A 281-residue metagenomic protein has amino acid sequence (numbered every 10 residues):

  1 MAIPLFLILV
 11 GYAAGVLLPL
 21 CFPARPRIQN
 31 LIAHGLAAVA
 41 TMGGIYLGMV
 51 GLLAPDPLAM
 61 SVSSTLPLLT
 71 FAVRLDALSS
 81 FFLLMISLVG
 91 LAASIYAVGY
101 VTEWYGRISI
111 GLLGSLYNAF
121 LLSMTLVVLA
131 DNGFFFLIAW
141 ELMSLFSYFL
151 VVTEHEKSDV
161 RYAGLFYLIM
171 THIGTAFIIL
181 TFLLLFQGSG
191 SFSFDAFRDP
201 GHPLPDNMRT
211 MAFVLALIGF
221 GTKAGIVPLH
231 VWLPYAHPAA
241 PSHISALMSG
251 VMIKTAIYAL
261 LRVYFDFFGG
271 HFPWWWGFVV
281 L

Functional and structural regions predicted by a protein language model:
M1-G11, A77-L88, G133-F146, N207-T222 (+1 more regions): Structural signature of hydrophobic alpha-helical transmembrane segments
M1-P4, V16-S115, G188-D199: Transmembrane helix-loop-helix hairpins at membrane boundaries of multipass inner-membrane proteins
V16-L20, M124-L126, F149, V263 (+1 more regions): Alpha-helical transmembrane segments of multipass membrane proteins
V16-P26, A92-Y105, F149-D159, A224-P238: C-terminal ends of transmembrane helices
Q29-V39, R107-N118, A163-G174, P238-S249: Cytoplasmic-side transmembrane-helix entry/capping segments in multi-pass membrane proteins
G99, S109-L112, A163, M211 (+1 more regions): Short helix-boundary/re-entrant hairpin motifs in multi-pass inner-membrane proteins
L112-P205, T222: Alpha-helical multi-pass transmembrane bundles of energy-transducing inner-membrane proteins
